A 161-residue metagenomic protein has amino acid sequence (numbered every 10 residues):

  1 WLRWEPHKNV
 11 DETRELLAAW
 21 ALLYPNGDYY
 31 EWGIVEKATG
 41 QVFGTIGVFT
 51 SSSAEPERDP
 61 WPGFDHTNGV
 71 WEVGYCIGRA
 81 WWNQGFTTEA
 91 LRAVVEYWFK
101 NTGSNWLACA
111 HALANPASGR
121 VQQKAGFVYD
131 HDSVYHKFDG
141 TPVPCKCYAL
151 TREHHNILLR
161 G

Functional and structural regions predicted by a protein language model:
W1-A19, Y30-W32: Conserved GNAT-fold acetyl-CoA-binding loop/helix
L23-D28: Short loop/turn motifs at secondary-structure junctions and domain boundaries
E31-G161: Acyl-donor (CoA/ACP) binding surface of acyl/acetyltransferases
